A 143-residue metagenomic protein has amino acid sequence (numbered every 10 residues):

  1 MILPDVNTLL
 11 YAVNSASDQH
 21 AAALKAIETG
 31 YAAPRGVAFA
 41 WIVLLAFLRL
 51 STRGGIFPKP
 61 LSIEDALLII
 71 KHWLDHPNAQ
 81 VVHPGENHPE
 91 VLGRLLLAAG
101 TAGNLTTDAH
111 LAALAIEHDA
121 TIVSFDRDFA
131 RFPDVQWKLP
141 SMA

Functional and structural regions predicted by a protein language model:
M1, A112-A143: Acidic, PIN/NYN-like endoribonuclease modules and their adjacent C-terminal/linker elements
M1-F39, G54-L68, A143: Short, well-structured N-terminal submotif of metal-dependent ribonuclease cores
D5, D108, D126: Acidic active-site catalytic centers that drive phospho-/nucleotidyl reactions and related ester hydrolyses
D18, A32-R35, I56, D75-A79 (+3 more regions): Generic structural signal for secondary-structure transition and capping sites
T29-G30, W73, L95: Hydrophobic helix-cap positions at the C-terminus of alpha-helices in RecA-like/P-loop ATPase nucleotide-binding cores
A38-I42, F125: Short beta-strand segments at enzyme active-site cores
P60, N78-V123: Active-site neighborhoods of divalent-metal-dependent phosphate/nucleic-acid chemistry enzymes
